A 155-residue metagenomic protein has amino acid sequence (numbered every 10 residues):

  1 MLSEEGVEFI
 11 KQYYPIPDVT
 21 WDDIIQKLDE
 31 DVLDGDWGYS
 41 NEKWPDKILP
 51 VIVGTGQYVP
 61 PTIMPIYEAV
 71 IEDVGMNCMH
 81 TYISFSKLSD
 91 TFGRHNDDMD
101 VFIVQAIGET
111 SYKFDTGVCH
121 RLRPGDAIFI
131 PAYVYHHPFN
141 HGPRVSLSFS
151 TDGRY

Functional and structural regions predicted by a protein language model:
M1-I24: An N-terminal JmjN-like helical accessory module and its immediate linker preceding a catalytic domain
I16, Q26-D126, V134-Y155: Active-site region of the double-stranded beta-helix
F129: Conserved beta-strand-loop-short alpha-helix elements that form and flank the Mn2+/Mg2+-coordinating active site
